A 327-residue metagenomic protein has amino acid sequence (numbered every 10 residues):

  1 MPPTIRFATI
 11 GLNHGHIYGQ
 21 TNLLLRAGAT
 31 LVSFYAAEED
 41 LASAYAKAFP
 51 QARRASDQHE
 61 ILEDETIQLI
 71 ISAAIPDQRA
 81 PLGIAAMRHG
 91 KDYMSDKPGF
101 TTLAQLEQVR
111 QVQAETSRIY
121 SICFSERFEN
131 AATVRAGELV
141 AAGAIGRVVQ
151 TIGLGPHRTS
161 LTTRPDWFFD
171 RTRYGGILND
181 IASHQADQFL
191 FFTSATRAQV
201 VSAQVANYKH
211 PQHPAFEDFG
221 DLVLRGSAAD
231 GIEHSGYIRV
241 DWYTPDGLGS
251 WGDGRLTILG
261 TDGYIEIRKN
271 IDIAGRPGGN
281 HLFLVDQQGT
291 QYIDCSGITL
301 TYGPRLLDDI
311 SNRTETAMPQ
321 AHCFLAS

Functional and structural regions predicted by a protein language model:
M1-F49: N-terminal Rossmann-like dinucleotide-binding module
M1-T4, T9, L69-I71, A228-G231 (+1 more regions): C-terminal helix-rich "cap/oligomerization" subdomain common to oxidoreductases
F49-V112: Beta-loop-alpha module in the N-terminal Rossmann-like domain of NAD(P)-dependent dehydrogenases, especially those
A52, H89-K91, T116-I119, I232-H234: A short helix->loop->beta-strand "cap" motif at the edges of active sites that frequently abuts
D77, F100-T162: A contiguous active-site-proximal alpha/beta segment in oxidoreductase catalytic domains
C123-A131, T163-A198, P214-D218, H322: Mid-domain beta-loop-alpha active-site segment that forms a flexible, acidic cofactor/metal-binding surface
D187-D272, G303-D309, R313: Contiguous beta-strand/loop segments that form the cofactor/metal-binding neighborhood of enzyme cores
G275-S327: C-terminal helical cap and adjacent loop that interface with cofactors, partners, or active-site loops
